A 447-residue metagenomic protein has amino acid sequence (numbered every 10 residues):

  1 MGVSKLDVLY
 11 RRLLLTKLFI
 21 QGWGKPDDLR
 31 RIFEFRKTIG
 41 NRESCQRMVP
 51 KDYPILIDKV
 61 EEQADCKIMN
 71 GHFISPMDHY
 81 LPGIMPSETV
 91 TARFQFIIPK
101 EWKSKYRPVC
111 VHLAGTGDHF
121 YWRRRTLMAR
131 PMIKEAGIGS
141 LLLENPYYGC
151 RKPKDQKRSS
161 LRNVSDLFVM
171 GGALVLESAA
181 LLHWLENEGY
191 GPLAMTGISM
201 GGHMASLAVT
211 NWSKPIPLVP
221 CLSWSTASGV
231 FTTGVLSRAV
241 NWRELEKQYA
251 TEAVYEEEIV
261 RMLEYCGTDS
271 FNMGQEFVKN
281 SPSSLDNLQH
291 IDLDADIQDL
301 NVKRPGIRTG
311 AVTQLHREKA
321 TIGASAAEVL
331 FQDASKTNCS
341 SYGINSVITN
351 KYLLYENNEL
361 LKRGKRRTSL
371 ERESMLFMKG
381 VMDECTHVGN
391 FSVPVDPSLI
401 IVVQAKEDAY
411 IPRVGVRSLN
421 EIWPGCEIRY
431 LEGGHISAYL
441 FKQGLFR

Functional and structural regions predicted by a protein language model:
M1-P82: N-terminal targeting or regulatory segments adjacent to alpha/beta-hydrolase or S9 domains
H79-D155: Short, surface-exposed "cap/lid" segments of acyl-processing enzymes
K154-E188: Alpha/beta-hydrolase active-site loop
L193-M195, L218, V402: Conserved alpha/beta-hydrolase fold motif
T196-A205: Gly/Ala-rich beta-loop-alpha elbow adjacent to hydrolase catalytic centers
L207-L376, Y430: Hydrolase active-site cap/lid region
V395-D396, I401-Q404, D408: Short beta-strand/loop motif that positions the catalytic acidic residue of the alpha/beta-hydrolase fold
I428-F446: Catalytic histidine-centered segment of alpha/beta-hydrolase-like enzymes
